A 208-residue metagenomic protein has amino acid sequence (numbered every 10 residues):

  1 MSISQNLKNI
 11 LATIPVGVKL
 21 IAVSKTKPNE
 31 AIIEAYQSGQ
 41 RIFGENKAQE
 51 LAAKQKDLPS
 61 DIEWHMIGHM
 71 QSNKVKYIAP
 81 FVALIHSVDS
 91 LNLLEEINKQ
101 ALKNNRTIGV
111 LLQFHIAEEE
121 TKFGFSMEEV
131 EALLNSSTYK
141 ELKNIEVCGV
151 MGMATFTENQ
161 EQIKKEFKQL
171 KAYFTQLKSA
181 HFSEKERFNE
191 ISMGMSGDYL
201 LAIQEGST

Functional and structural regions predicted by a protein language model:
M1-G197, E205: Conserved alpha/beta-domain cores
